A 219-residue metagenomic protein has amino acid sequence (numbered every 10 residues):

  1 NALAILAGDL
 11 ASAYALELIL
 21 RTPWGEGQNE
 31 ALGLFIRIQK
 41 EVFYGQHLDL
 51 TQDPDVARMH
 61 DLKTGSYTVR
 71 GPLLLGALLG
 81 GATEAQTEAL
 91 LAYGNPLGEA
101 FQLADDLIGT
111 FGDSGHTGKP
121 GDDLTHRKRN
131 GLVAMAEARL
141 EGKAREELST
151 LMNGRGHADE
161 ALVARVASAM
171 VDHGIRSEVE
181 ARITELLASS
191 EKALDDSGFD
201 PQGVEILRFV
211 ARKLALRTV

Functional and structural regions predicted by a protein language model:
N1-V219: All-alpha prenyltransferase/terpene-synthase fold signal
